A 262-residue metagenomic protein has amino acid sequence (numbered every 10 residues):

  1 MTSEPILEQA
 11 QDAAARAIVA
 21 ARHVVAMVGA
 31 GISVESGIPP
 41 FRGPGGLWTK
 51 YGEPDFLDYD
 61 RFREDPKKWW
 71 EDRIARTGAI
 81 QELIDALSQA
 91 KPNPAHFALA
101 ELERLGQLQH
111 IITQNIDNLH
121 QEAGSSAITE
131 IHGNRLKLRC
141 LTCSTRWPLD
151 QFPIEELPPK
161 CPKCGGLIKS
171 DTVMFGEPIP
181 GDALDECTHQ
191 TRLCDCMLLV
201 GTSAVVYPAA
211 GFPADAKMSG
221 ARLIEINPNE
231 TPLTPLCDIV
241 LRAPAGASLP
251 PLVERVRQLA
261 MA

Functional and structural regions predicted by a protein language model:
M1-A262: Conserved catalytic core of sirtuin-type NAD+-dependent deacylases
